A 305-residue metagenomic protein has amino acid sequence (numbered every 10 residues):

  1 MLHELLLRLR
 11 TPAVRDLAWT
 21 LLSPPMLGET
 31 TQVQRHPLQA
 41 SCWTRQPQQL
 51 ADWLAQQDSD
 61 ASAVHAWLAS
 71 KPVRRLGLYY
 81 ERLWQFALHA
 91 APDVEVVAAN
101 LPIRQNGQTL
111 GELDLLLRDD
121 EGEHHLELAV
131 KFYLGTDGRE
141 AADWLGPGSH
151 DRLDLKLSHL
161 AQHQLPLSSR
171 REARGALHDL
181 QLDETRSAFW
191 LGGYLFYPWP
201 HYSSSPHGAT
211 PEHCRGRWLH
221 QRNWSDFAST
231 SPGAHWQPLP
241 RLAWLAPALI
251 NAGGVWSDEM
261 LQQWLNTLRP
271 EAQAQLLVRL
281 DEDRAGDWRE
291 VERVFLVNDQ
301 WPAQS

Functional and structural regions predicted by a protein language model:
M1-S305: Intrinsically disordered, low-complexity Ser/Thr/Pro/Gly-rich regulatory segments
